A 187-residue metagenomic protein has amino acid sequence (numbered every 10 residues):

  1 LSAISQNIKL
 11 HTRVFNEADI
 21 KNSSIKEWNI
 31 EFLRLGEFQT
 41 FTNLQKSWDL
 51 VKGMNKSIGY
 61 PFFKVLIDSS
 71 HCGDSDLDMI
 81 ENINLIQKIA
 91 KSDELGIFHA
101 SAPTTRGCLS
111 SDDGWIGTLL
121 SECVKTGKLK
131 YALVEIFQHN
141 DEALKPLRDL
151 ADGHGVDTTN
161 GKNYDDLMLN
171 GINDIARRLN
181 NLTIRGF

Functional and structural regions predicted by a protein language model:
L1-I4, E31-T40, H71-G73, G107-C108: Surface-exposed cleft-lining segments at the edges of enzyme active sites
L1-R34: Glycine/proline-rich, flexible active-site/cofactor-binding loop segments that harbor closely spaced acidic
K9-R13, E17, F41-F187: Histidine-acidic metal/acid-base catalytic patches
S23-I25, G36-F38, I58-P61: Short, charged helix-to-loop "capping" segments that act as catalytic/coupling loops
